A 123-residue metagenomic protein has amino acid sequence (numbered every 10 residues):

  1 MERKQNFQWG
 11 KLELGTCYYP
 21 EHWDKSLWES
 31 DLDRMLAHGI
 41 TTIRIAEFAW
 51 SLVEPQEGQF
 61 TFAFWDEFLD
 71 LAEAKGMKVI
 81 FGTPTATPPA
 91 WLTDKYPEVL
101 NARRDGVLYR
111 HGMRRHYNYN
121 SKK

Functional and structural regions predicted by a protein language model:
E2-L27, D33-T41: An acidic-aromatic substrate-binding cleft motif
K4, K11, K25, K75-K78 (+2 more regions): Context-gated lysine
N6, N101, N118-N120: Detector for Asparagine
E13-K25, A46-W65, Y109-K123: The substrate-binding groove and active-site-proximal loops of carbohydrate-active enzymes, especially glycoside
E29-V107: Aromatic-lined substrate-binding rim segments of carbohydrate-active enzymes
